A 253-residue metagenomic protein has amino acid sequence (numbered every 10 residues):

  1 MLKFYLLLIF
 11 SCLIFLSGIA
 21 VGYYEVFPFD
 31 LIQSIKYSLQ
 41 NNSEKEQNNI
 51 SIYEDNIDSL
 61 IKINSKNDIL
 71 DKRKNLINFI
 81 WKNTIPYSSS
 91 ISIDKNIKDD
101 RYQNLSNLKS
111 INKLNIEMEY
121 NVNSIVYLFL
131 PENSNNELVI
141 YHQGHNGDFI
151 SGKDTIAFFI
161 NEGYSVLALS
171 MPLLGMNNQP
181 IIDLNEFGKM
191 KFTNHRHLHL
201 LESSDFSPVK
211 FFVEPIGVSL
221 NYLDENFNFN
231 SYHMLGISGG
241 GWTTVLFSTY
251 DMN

Functional and structural regions predicted by a protein language model:
M1-F15: N-terminal Sec-pathway targeting helices
F15-Y37: Membrane-interface motif at the C-terminal end of an N-terminal transmembrane signal
F29-P86: N-terminal pre-domain segments of enzymes
S88-N133: N-terminal cap/lid segment of alpha/beta-hydrolase-fold proteins
V126, N135-G144: Short beta-strand element of the alpha/beta-hydrolase
N135-L138, E162-S165, N228-S231, D251-N253: Loop/turn elements at helix/coil->beta-strand transitions in domains of secreted/extracellular proteins
H142-E214: Cap/lid segment of the alpha/beta-hydrolase catalytic domain
G217-N253: Primarily recognizes the serine-hydrolase "nucleophile elbow" in alpha/beta-hydrolase and SGNH/GDSL folds
